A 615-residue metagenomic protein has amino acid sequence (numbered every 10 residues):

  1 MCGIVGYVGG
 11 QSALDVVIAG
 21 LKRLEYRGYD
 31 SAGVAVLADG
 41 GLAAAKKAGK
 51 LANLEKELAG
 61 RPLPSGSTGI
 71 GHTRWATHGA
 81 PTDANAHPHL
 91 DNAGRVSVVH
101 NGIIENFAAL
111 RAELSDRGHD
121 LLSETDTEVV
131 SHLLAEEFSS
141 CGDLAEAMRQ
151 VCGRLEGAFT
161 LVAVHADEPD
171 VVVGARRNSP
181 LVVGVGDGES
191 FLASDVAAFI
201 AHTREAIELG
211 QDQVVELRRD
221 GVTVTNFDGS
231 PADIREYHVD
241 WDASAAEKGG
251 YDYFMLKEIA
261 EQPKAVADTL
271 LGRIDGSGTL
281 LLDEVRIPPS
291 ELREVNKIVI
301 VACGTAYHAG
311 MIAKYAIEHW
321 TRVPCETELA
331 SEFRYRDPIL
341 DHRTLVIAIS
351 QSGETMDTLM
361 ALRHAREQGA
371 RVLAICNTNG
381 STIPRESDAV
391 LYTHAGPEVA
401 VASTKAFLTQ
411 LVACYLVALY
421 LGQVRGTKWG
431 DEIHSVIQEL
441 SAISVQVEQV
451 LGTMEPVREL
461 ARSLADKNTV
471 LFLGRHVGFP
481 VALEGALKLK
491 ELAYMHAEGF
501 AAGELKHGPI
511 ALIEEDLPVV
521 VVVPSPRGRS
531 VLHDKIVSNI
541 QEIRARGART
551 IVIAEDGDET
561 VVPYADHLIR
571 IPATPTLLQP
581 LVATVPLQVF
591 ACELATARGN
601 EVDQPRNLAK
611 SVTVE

Functional and structural regions predicted by a protein language model:
M1-K248, D252-Y253, E261-N296, Y335 (+2 more regions): Conserved short alpha-helical segments that host acidic/polar catalytic motifs at enzyme active sites
A44, D167-E168, S179-L181, D187-G188 (+2 more regions): A SIS-like phosphosugar-recognition module
